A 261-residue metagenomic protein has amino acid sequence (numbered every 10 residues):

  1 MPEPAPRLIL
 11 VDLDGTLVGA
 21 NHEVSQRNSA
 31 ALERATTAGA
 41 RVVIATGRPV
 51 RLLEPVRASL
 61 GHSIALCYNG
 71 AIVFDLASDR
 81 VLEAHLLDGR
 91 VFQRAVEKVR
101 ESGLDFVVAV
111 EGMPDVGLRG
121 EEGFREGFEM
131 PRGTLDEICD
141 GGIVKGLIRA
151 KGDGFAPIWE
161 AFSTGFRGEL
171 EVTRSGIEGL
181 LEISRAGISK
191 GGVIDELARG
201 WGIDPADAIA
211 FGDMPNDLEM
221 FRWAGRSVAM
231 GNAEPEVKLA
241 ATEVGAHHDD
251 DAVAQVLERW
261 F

Functional and structural regions predicted by a protein language model:
A5-N21, F221: Asp-based phosphoryl-transfer active-site loop
G15, A35, T46, N69 (+4 more regions): Residue-level signal for inorganic ion chemistry
N21-F124: Active-site phosphate-binding/coordination module
S29, E33, L218-E219, P235-K238: Alpha-helical segments flanking ligand/cofactor-binding loops in enzyme cores
S59-G61, N69, A77, F166-G168 (+2 more regions): Short, structured coil segments at secondary-structure junctions
K98, S102-W223, N232: Conserved acidic, metal-coordinating active-site core of Asp-based, Mg2+-dependent phosphoryl-transfer enzymes
W223, V228-F261: Asp-based, Mg2+/Mn2+-dependent phosphohydrolase catalytic module
